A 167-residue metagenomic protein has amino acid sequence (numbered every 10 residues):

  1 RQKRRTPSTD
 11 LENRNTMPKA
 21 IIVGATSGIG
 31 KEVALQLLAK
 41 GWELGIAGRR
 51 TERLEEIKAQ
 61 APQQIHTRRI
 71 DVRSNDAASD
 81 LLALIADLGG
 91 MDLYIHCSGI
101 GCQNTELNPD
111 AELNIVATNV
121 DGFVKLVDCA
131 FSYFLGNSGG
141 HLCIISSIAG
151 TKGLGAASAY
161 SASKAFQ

Functional and structural regions predicted by a protein language model:
T26-S27: Conserved glycine-rich cofactor-binding loop
A61-D76: Rossmann-fold cofactor-recognition segment
C97-Q103: Conserved NAD(P)H cofactor-binding loop of Rossmann-fold oxidoreductase domains
T105-A117: Short alpha-helical oligomerization interface
V127, S163: Active-site helix of classical SDR
S147: Residue(s) in the substrate-gating loop at a strand-loop-helix junction that position the organic substrate next
K152-S158: Active-site loop immediately N-terminal to the catalytic Tyr-X3-Lys motif of short-chain dehydrogenase/reductase
